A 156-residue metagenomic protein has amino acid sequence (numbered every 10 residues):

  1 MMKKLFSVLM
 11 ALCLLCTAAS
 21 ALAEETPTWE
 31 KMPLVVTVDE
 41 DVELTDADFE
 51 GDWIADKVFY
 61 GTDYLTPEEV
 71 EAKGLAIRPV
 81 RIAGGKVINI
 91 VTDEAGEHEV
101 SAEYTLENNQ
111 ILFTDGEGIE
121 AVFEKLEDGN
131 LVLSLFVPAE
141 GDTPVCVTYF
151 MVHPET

Functional and structural regions predicted by a protein language model:
M1-L9: Positively charged n-region of N-terminal signal peptides that target proteins for export
L9-T17: Bacterial N-terminal signal peptides
C16-K31: Sec-dependent signal peptide cleavage junction
P27-V42, S101-N109, V137-T156: Edge beta-strand at a domain terminus
V36-I54, I82: N-terminal helix-cap/turn-to-beta initiation motif at the start of protein domains
F49, V80-I88, L106-Q110, E124-V132 (+1 more regions): Short, solvent-exposed coil/turn segments at beta-strand boundaries
I54-G61, G84-T92, G116, S134-P138: Generic short beta-strand segments
Y64-Q110: N-terminal glycine/threonine-rich, aromatic-flanked beta-hairpin/loop signature
